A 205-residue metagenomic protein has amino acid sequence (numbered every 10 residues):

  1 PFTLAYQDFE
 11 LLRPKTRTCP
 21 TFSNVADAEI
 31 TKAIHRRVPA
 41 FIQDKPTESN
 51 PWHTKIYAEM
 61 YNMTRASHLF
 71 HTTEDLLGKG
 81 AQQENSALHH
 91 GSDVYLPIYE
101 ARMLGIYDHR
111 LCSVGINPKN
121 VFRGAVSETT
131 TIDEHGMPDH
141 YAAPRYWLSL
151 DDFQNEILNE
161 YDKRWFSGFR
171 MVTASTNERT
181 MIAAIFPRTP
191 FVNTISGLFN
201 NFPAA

Functional and structural regions predicted by a protein language model:
P1-F166: Polynucleotide-recognition surfaces of large bacterial nucleic-acid defense/processing enzymes
R13, C19-F22, T194-A205: Proline-centric
E100-D108, M171-T176, L198-A204: Short, flexible loop/turn elements at secondary-structure junctions
P118-K119, V192-S196: Adenosine ribonucleotide-centric catalytic and binding domains
S127-E128, M171, E178-R179: Mixed-charge, polar/low-complexity N-terminal
E156-N159, I185-F186, S196-A204: Short, contiguous acidic/charged loop-to-helix segments that flank catalytic cores in large enzymes
A174-P190: Short, ligand-facing micro-motifs at secondary-structure edges
